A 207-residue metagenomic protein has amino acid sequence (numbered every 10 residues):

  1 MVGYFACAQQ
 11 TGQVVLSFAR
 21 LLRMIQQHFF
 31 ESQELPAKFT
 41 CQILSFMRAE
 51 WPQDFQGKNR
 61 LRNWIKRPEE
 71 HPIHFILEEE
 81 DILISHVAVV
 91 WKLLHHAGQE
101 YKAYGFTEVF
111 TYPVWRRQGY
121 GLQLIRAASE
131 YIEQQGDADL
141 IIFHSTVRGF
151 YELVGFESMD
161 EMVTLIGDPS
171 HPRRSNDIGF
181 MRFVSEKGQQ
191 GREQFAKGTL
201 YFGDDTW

Functional and structural regions predicted by a protein language model:
T11, S17-C41, F195-T206: Conserved N-terminal entry element of GNAT/NAT acetyltransferase domains
S32-F110: A conserved beta-strand-loop-helix scaffold within acyl/acetyltransferase catalytic domains
F106-R117, T146: A short, internal acetyl-CoA/4′-phosphopantetheine-binding micro-motif in the GNAT/acyltransferase core
W115-A127: Conserved acetyl-CoA pyrophosphate-binding loop and the N-cap/start of the following alpha-helix in GNAT-like
Q134-D139, S145-H171: Conserved active-site alpha-helix within GNAT-family acetyltransferase domains
L165-W207: C-terminal "cap" of GNAT-fold acetyltransferases
